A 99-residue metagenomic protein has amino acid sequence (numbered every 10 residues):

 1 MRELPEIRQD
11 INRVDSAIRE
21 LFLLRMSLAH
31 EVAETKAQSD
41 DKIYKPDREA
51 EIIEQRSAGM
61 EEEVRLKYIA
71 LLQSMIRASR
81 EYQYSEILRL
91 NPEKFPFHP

Functional and structural regions predicted by a protein language model:
M1-P99: Domain-level signature for soluble enzymes in the chorismate/prephenate branch of the shikimate pathway
